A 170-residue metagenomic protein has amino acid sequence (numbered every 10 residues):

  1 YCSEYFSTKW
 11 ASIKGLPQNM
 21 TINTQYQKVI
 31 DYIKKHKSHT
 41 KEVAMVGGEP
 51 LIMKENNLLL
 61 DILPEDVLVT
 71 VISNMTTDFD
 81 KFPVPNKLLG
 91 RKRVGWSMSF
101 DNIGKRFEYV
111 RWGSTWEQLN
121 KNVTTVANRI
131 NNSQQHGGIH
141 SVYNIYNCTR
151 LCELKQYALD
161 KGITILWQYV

Functional and structural regions predicted by a protein language model:
S3-Q27, S38-M53, P64-K81, K87-K121 (+2 more regions): Core AdoMet radical
Y32: Conserved alpha-helix/loop element of class I SAM-dependent methyltransferases that forms part of the SAM/SAH-binding
N56, L119, L151: Aromatic/hydrophobic pocket-lining residues that form the small-molecule binding cavity in soluble enzyme cores
N57-I62: Conserved Walker B catalytic segment
L63, V123-I130, A158: Hydrophobic positions in alpha-helices of CheY-like receiver
I145-L159: Catalytic cores of alpha/beta
